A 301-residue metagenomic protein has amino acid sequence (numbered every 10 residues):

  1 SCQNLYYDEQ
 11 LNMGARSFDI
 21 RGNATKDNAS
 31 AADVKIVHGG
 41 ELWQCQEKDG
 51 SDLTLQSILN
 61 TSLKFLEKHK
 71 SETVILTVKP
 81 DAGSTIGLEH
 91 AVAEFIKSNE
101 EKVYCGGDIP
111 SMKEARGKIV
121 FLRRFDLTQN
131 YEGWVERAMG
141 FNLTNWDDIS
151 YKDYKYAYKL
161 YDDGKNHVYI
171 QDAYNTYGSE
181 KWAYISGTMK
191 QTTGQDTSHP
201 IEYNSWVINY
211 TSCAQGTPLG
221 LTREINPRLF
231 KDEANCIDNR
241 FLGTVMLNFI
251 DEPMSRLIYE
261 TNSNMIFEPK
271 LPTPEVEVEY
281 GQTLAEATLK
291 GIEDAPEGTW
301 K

Functional and structural regions predicted by a protein language model:
S1-R16, I20-I266: Catalytic cores of phosphodiester-bond hydrolases, prominently lipid phosphodiesterases
F267-K301: Solvent-exposed beta-strand/loop surfaces, strongest in extracytoplasmic domains of secreted and cell-surface proteins
